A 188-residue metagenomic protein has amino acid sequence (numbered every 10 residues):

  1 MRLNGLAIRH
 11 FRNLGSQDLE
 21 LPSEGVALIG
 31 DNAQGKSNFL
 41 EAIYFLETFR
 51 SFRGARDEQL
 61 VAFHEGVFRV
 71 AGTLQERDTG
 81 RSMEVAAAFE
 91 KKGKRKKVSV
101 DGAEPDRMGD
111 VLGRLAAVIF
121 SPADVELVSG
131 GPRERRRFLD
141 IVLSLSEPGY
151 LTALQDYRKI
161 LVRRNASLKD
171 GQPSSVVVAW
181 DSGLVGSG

Functional and structural regions predicted by a protein language model:
M1-F45: Pre-Walker A-like glycine/lysine-rich segment at the N-terminus of P-loop NTPase domains
H10-F11, D31-A33, G109-V111, V176-A179: Short, flexible segments with low predicted structural confidence
G30-G35, G102, G130-G131, G188: Glycine-centered flexibility sites
F45-T48, A166: Regular, well-ordered alpha-helical segments
E47-E134, D140-Y150: Nucleotide-state sensing region of NTPase/ATPase domains
E126-G188: An accessory alpha-helical subdomain
